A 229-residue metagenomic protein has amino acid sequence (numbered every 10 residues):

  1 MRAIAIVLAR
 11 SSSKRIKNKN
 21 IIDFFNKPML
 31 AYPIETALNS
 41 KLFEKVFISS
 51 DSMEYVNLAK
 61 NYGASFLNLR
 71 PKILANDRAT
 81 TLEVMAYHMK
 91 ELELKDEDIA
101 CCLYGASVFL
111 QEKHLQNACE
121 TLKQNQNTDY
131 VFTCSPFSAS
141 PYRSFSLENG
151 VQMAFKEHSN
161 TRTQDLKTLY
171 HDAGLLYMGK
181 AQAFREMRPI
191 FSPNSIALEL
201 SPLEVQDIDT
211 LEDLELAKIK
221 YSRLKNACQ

Functional and structural regions predicted by a protein language model:
R2-S49: N-terminal glycine-rich phosphate-binding loop and ensuing alpha1 helix
L42, Y62-A64, E148: Short, structured coil segments at secondary-structure junctions
L42-F47, D129, L203-E204: Short active-site oxyanion
F43, L94-E97, Q126-T128: Short, high-confidence coil segments that cap the C-terminus of an alpha-helix and link into the following beta-strand
F47, M53-A100, L110-E120: Short phosphate-binding loop-to-helix
E83, V108-N194, E199: Conserved core of the sugar-phosphate nucleotidyltransferase
L103: Catalytic metal- and UDP-sugar-binding loop of GT-A-like glycosyltransferases, i.e., residues flanking the conserved
L198-E199, E204-Q229: Hydrophobic helical membrane-anchoring modules
